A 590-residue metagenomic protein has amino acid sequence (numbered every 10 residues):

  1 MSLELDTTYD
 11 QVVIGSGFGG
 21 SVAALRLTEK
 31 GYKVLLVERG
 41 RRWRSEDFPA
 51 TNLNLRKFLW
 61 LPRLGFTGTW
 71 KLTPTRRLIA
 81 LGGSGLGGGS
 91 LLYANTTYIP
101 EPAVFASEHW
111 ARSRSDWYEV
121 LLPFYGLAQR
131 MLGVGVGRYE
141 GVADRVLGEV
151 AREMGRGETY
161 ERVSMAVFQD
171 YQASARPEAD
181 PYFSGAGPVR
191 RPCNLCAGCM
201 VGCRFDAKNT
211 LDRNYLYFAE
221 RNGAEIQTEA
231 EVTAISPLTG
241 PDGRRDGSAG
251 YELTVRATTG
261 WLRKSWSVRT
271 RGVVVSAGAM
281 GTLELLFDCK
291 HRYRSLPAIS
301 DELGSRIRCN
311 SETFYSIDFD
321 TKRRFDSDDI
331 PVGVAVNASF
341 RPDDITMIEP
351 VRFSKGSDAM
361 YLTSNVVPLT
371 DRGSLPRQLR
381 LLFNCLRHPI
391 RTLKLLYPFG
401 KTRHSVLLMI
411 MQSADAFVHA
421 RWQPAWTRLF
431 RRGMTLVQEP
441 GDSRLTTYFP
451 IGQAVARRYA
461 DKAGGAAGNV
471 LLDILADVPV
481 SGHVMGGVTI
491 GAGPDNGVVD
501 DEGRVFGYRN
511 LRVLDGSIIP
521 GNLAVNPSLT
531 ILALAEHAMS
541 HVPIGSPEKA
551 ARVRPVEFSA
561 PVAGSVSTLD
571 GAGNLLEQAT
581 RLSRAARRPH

Functional and structural regions predicted by a protein language model:
M1-Q11, E29-K30, I544-H590: Extreme N-terminal leader/targeting segments of oxidoreductases
Q11-L36: N-terminal Rossmann-like FAD-binding beta1-loop-alpha1 element of flavoenzymes
E29, G40-T51, F205, R213 (+6 more regions): Glycine-rich loop(s) and the adjacent beta-strand/alpha-helix scaffold that form part
L55-E140: Redox-cofactor-proximal catalytic regions of oxidoreductases
T67, C196-C199, S405-M409, T435-G521: A glycine-rich dinucleotide-binding beta-alpha-beta segment and adjacent secondary-structure elements that constitute
P74, S300-G433, S481-V484, F506 (+4 more regions): FAD cofactor-binding and catalytic pocket of flavoenzymes
G85, G89, A94, G516-L529: Glycine-rich phosphate/pyrophosphate-binding beta-alpha loops
D116-E231, V480: Conserved redox-cofactor binding core of oxidoreductases
